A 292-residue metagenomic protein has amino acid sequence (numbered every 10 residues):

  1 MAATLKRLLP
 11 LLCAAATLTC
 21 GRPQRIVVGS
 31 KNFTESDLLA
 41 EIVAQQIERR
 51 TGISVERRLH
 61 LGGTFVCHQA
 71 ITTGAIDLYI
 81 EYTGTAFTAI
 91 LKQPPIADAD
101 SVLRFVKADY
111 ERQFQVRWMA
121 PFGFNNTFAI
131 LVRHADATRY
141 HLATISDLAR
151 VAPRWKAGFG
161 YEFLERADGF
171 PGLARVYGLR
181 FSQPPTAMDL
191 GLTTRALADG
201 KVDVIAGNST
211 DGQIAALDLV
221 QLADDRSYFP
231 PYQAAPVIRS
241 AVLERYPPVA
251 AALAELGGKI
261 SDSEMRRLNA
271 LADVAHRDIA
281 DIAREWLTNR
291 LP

Functional and structural regions predicted by a protein language model:
P23-S36, I53-L59, P153-G158: Short, well-ordered beta-strand elements
V43-T51, I145-Q183, E285-N289: Ligand-binding cleft/hinge of the Venus flytrap
S54-Q69, Q183-R195: Short helix-initiation/N-cap motifs at beta->coil->alpha
H60-T64, G74-F87, V102-V106, R133 (+4 more regions): Beta->alpha turn/N-cap motifs
T72-E81, A152-K156, G172, L197-G207: Alpha-to-beta junction loops
I90-M119, D199-V202, Q213-S227: Ligand-binding "clamshell"
D100-A157, S240, G258-D262: A conserved helix-loop-strand patch within extracytoplasmic ligand-binding domains of the periplasmic binding
L164, D168-G169, A174-V176, P247-P292: An extracytoplasmic/periplasmic, membrane-proximal ligand-sensing/linker region
